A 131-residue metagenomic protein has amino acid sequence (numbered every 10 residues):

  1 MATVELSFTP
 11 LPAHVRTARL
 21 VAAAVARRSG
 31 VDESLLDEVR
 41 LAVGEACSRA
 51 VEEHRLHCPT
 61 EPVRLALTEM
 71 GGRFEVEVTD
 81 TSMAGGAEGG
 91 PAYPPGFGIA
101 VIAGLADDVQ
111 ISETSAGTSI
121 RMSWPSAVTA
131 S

Functional and structural regions predicted by a protein language model:
M1-E5, A50-S131: Conserved beta-strand-loop-beta-strand hairpin that lines the nucleotide-binding pocket of ATP/GTP-utilizing enzymes
M1-L41, S131: Bergerat-fold GHKL ATPase/HATPase_c domain
R16-R19, A23, G44, P95-I99 (+1 more regions): Conserved terminal C-lobe alpha helix of the protein kinase catalytic domain
A26, G44-C47, S82: Residue-level detector of secondary-structure transition/capping positions
E33-C58: Conserved ATP-binding N-box helix of the HATPase_c
